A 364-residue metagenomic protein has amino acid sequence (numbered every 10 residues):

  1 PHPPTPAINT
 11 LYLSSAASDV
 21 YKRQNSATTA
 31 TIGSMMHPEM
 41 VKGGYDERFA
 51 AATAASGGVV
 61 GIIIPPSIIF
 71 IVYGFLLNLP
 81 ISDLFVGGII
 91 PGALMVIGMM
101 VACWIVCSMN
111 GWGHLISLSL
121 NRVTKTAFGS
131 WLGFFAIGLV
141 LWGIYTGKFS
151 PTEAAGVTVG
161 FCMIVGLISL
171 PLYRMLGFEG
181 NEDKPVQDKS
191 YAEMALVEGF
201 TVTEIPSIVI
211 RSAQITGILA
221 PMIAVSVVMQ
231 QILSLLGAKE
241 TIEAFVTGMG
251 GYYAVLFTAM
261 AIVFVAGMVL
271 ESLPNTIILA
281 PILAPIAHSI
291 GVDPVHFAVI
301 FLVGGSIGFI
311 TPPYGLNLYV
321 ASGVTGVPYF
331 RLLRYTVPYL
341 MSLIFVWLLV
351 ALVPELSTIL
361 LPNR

Functional and structural regions predicted by a protein language model:
P1-A17, Y21: Single conserved hydrophobic/aromatic residue that forms the stacking wall/gate of nucleotide- or nucleobase-binding
S15-R364: Alpha-helical transmembrane segments of multi-pass membrane transport proteins
